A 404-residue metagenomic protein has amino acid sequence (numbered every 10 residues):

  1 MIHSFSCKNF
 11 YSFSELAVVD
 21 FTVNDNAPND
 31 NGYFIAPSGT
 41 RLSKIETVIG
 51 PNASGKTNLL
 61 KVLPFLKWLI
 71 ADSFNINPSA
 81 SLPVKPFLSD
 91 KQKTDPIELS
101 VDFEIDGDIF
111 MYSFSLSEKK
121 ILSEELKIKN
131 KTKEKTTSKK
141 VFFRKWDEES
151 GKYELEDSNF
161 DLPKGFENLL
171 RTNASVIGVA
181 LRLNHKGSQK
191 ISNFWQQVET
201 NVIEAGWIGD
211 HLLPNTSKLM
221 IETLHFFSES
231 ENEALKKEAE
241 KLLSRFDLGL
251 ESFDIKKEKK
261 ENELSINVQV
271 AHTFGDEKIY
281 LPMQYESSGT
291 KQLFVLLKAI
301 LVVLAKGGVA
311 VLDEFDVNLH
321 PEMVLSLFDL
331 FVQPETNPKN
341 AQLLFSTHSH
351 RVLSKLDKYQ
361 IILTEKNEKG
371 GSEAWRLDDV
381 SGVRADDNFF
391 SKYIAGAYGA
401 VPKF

Functional and structural regions predicted by a protein language model:
M1-F65: Pre-Walker A-like glycine/lysine-rich segment at the N-terminus of P-loop NTPase domains
M1-S4, L325-F404: C-terminal lobe/lid and adjacent interdomain/linker elements of RecA-like ASCE P-loop ATPase modules
P37-T47, P51, L60-E118: Conserved P-loop NTP-binding catalytic core
T40, Q92-T94, I105-D106, L301-L304 (+2 more regions): Conserved catalytic network of the ASCE P-loop NTPase/AAA+ motor domain
I45-I49, E258-L301, V309, F315-P321: Conserved ABC ATPase signature
P83, L250-S265: Long, charged, glycine-rich C-terminal linkers/tails
L99-E104, L126, V270-H272: Short beta-strand segments that buttress and anchor functional surface loops
M111-I255: Electropositive, glycine-dotted interaction segments that contact anionic polymers or phosphate-rich ligands
